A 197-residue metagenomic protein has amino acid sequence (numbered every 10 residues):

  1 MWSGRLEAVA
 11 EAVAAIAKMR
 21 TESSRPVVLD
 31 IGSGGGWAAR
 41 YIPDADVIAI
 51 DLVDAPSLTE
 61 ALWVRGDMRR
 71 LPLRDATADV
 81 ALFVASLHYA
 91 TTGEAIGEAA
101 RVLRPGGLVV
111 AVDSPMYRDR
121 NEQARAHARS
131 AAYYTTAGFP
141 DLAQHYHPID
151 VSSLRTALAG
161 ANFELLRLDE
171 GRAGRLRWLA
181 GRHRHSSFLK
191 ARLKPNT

Functional and structural regions predicted by a protein language model:
M1-S23: Conserved alpha-helix/loop element of class I SAM-dependent methyltransferases that forms part of the SAM/SAH-binding
L29, S33-R70: Class I SAM-dependent methyltransferase SAM/SAH-binding core
R69-A81: A short acidic, Gly/Pro-enriched loop at the edge of an enzyme's catalytic core that lines a small-molecule cofactor
V80-G93: A short SAM/SAH-binding and catalytic strip from SAM-dependent methyltransferases
E94-L108: A short glycine-rich, Lys/Arg-flanked "PGG" loop and its adjoining helix->strand segment in the class I
V110-Y133: Conserved class I S-adenosyl-L-methionine
Q144-A161: Short alpha-helix
R175-T197: Core SAM-dependent methyltransferase catalytic element
